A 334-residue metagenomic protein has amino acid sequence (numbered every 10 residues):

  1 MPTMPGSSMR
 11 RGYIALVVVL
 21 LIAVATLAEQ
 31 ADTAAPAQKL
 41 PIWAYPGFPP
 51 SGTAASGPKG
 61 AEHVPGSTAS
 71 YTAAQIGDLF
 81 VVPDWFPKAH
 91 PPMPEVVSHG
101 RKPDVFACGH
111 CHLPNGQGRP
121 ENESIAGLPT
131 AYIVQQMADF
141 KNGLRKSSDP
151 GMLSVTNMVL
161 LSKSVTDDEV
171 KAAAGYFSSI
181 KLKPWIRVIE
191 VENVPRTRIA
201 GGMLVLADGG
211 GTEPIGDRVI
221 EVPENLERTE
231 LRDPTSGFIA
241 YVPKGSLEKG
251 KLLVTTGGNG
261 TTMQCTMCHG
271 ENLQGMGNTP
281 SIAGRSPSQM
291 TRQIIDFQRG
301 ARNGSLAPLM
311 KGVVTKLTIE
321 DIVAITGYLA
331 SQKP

Functional and structural regions predicted by a protein language model:
M1-R11: N-terminal secretory signal peptides that target proteins for export/translocation
A15-A25: Bacterial N-terminal signal peptides
V24-D32: Bacterial Sec-dependent signal peptides at the C-terminal "C-region" and cleavage site
A31-F106, R145-Q264, R299-P334: Flexible coil segments in periplasmic/lumen-exposed cytochrome c-class electron-transfer proteins
H110-Q117, K141-N142, S178-S179, C268-Q274 (+2 more regions): Detector for the c-type heme attachment site
R119-I125, G277-A283: Short cysteine/histidine-rich zinc-coordinating motifs and their immediately flanking basic loops
A126-V155, I186, A283-I295, R299-A307: Extended intrinsically disordered, low-complexity coil regions enriched in Ser, Thr, Gly, Ala and often Pro
G257, Q264, G270-T279, S286-R292 (+1 more regions): Intrinsically disordered, low-complexity segments enriched in Gly and acidic/Ser/Thr residues that form flexible
